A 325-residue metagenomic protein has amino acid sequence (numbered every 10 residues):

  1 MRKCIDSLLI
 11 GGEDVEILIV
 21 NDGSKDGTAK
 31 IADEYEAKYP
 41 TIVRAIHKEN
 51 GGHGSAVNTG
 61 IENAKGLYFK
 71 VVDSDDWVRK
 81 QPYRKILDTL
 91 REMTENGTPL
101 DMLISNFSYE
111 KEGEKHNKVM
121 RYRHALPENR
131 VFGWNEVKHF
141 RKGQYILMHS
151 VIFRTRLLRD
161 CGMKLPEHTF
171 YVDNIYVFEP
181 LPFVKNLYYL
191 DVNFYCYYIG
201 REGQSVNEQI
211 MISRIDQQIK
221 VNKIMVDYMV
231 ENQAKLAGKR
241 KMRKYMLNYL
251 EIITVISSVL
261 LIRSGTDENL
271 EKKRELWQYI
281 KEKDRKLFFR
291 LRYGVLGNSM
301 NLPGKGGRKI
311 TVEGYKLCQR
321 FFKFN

Functional and structural regions predicted by a protein language model:
C4, K48-A64: Glycine-rich, basic loop-to-helix element that forms the pyrophosphate-binding segment of sugar-nucleotide handling
D6-V15: Short, acidic, metal-binding catalytic loop of nucleotide-sugar glycosyltransferases
S7, N21-K30, G51-G52: A conserved acidic beta->alpha catalytic loop
D14-G23, R44-E49, D73-S74: Short beta-strand/loop segment that forms part of the nucleotide-sugar
H53, D76-Y188, Y195-I212: Donor-binding/catalytic cores of nucleotide-activated saccharide and glycerol-phosphate transferases/polymerases
F69: Short aromatic/hydrophobic "clamp" motif used to bind/position activated sugar donors
V192-R201, N207-L236, I253-I256, R263-K286: Catalytic core of nucleotide-sugar-dependent glycosyltransferases
I262-N325: Membrane-interface aromatic/basic loop that binds lipid-linked glycans or pyrophosphate carriers, typified by
